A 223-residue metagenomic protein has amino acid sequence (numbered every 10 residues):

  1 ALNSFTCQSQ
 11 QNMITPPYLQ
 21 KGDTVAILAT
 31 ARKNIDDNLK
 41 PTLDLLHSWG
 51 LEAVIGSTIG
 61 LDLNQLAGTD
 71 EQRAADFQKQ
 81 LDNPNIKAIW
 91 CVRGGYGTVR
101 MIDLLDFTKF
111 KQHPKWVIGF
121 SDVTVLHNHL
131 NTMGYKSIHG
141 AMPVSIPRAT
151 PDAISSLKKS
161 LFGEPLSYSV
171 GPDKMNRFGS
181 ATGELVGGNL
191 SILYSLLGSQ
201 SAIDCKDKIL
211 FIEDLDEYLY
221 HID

Functional and structural regions predicted by a protein language model:
A1-Q11: Bacterial Sec-dependent signal peptides at the C-terminal "C-region" and cleavage site
S9-N85: ATP/NTP phosphate-donor binding region
K21-G22, P114, D207: Phosphate-coordination loops involved in phosphoryl transfer and adenosine-cofactor binding
A26-A29, K87-C91, L210-E213: Short glycine-rich or small-residue beta-strand-to-loop segments that form or flank ligand, phosphate, metal/Fe-S
A31-N34, P143-P147, L215-E217: Short histidine/acidic/glycine/proline-rich micro-motifs that form metal- and phosphate-coordinating active-site loops
D36, T98-V99, L126-H127, Y194 (+1 more regions): Short, well-ordered alpha-helical microsegments
L66-N176, S180-E184: Active-site histidine-anchored catalytic micro-motif
I154-D223: ATP/pyrophosphate-binding catalytic subdomain of soluble kinases
